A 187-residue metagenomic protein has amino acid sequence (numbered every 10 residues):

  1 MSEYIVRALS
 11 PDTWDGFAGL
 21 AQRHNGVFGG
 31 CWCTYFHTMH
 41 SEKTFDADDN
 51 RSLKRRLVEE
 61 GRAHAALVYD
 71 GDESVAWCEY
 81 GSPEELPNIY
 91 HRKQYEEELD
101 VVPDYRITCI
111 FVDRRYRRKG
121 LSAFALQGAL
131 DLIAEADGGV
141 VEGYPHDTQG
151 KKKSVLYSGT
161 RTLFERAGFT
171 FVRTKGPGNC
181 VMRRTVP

Functional and structural regions predicted by a protein language model:
M1-T38: Conserved N-terminal entry element of GNAT/NAT acetyltransferase domains
G26-E59: Aromatic- and Gly/Pro-rich amphipathic surface segment
A47-L67, P83-N88, R106: A short helix-loop-beta-strand connector motif used in the catalytic cores of GNAT acetyltransferases and, in some
Y69, E73-D113, R117, K151-S158: Conserved acyl-donor/pantetheine-binding loop and adjacent beta-alpha core of acyl/acetyltransferases and related
I107-V112, R118-A134: Conserved acetyl-CoA-binding loop-helix of GNAT-fold acetyltransferases
L126, I133-K153: Conserved GNAT acetyl-CoA-binding A-motif
V155-R161, E165-G168, V172-P187: C-terminal "cap" of GNAT-fold acetyltransferases
